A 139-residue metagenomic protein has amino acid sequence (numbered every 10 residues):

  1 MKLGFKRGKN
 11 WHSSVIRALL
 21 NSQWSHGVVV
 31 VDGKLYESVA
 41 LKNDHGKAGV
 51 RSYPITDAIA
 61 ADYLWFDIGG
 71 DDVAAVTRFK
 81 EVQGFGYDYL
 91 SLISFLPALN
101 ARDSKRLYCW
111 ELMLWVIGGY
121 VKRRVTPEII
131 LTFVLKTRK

Functional and structural regions predicted by a protein language model:
M1, N10-H12, K136-R138: Protein maturation boundaries and topogenic segments
M1-F5, E111-L114: Predominantly the structural core of cysteine protease catalytic domains
G4-D67, I93-D103: Glycine-rich catalytic cores of cysteine/serine-nucleophile enzymes that process amide/ester linkages in cell-envelope
N21-W24, D72, R106, W110: Solvent-exposed, acidic/flexible segments
V31-K34, D71, G118-G119: Short glycine/proline-enriched coil/turn segments at helix->beta-strand junctions
G69-L92: A structural motif
L92-K139: Activation targets extended, charge/polar-rich intrinsically disordered C-terminal tails
